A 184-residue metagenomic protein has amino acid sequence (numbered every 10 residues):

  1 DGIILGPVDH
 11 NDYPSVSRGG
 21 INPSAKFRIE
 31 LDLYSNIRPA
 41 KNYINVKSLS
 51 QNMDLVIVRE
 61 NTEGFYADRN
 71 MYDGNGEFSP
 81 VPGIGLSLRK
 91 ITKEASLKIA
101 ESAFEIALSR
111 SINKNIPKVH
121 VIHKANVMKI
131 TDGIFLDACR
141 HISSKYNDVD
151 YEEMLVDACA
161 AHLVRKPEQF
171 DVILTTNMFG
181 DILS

Functional and structural regions predicted by a protein language model:
D1-V16, S143, D148-S184: Glycine-rich phosphate-binding loop
G2-F78, G83-L86, M178: N-terminal glycine-rich phosphate/adenylate-binding segment common to multiple enzyme folds
K26-I29, I57, K98, S102-I106 (+3 more regions): Alpha-helical scaffold segments in soluble metabolic enzymes
I29-E30, V46-Q51, I112-N113, S144 (+1 more regions): Solvent-exposed alpha-helices and their adjacent loops that cap or buttress functional pockets in soluble metabolic
E30-Y34, N61-F65, I106-N113, H141-Y146 (+1 more regions): Change "in soluble alpha/beta enzymes" to "in soluble alpha/beta proteins
G64, M128, A160: Flexible, glycine-rich phosphate/dinucleotide-binding loops and adjacent beta-alpha linkers at cofactor/substrate
D68, T131-D132, L163-K166: Short, well-ordered secondary-structure micro-motifs
E77-D157: Glycine-rich phosphate/diphosphate-binding loop of Rossmann-like nucleotide-binding domains
